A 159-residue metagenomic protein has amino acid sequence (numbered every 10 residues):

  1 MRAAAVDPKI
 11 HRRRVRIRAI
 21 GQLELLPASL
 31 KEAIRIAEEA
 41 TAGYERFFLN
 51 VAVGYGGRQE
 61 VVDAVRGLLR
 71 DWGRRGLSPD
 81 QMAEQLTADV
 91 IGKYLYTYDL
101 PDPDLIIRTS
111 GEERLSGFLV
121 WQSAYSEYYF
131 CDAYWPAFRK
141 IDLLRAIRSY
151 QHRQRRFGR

Functional and structural regions predicted by a protein language model:
M1-R159: Flexible, compositionally biased loop and terminal segments
